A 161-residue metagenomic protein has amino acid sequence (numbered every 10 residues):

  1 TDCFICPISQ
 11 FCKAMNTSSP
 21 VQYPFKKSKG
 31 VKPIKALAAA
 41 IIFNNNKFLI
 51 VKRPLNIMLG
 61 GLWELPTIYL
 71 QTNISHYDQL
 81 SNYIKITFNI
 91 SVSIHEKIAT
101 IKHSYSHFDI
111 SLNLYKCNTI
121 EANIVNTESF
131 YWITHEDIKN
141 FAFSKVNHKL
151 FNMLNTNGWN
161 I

Functional and structural regions predicted by a protein language model:
T1-I161: Intrinsically disordered, low-complexity, charged terminal extensions of DNA damage-control enzymes
